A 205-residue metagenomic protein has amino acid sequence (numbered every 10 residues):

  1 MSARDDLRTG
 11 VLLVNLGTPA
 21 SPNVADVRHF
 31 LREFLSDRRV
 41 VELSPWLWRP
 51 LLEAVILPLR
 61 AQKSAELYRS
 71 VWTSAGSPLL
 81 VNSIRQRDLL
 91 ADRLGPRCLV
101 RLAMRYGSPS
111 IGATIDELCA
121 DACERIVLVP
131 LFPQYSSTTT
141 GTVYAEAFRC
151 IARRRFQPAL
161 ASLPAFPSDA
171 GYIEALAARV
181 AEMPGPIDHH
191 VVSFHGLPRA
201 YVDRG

Functional and structural regions predicted by a protein language model:
S2-G205: Active-site-proximal alpha-helix that buttresses catalytic centers in soluble enzyme cores
